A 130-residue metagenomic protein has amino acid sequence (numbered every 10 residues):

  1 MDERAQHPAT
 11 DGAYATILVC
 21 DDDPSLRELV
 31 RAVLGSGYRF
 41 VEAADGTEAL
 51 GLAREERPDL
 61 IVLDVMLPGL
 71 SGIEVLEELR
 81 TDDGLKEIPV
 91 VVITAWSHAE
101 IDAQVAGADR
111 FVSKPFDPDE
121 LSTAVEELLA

Functional and structural regions predicted by a protein language model:
M1-L18, D119-A130: Non-catalytic signal-transmission and effector/linker regions of two-component phosphorelay proteins
P24-V41: Two-component/phosphorelay signaling modules centered on CheY-like receiver
E42, L67-L70: Residue-level signal for the "D+5" position in two-component response regulator receiver
E42-L60: Acidic, metal-coordinating helix/loop segments flanking the phosphotransfer/catalytic sites of two-component signaling
D45-E48, S71-E77: Acidic catalytic/metal-coordinating carboxylates
D64, T94: Active-site residues of response regulator receiver
V65-P68, K86: The feature encodes the CheY-like receiver
E74, W96-V112, D119, T123: Alpha4 helix (beta4-alpha4-beta5 surface) of REC/receiver domains from two-component response regulators
